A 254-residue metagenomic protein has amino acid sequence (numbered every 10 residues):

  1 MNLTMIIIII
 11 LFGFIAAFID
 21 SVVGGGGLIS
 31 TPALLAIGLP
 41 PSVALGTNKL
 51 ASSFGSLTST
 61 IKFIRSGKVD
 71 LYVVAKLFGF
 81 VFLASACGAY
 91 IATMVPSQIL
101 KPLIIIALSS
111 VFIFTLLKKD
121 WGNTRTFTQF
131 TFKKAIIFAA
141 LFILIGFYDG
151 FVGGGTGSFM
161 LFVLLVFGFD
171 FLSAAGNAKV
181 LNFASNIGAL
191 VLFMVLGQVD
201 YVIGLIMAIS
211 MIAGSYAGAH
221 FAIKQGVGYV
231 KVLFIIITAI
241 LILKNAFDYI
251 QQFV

Functional and structural regions predicted by a protein language model:
M1-P40, R125-A175, L205: Selected transmembrane alpha-helices and immediately adjacent juxtamembrane segments of polytopic inner-membrane
I6, K49, I105-L108, F112 (+3 more regions): Residues within membrane-spanning alpha-helices of integral membrane proteins, especially the hydrophobic core/packing
V22, R65, M94-V95, L117-K118 (+4 more regions): Helix-loop junctions at the membrane-solvent interface of multi-pass transporters, primarily the C-terminal
L39-N48, L71-K76, G168-K179: Membrane-interface alpha-helices at helix entry/exit sites of multi-pass transporters
G46-P102, I106, N186-V232, I236: Selective hydrophobic functional segments
T58-K68, I105-F130, I240-V254: Transmembrane helix exit motif
C87, L144-G154, A189, M194-G197 (+1 more regions): Hydrophobic alpha-helical transmembrane segments in multi-pass integral membrane proteins
